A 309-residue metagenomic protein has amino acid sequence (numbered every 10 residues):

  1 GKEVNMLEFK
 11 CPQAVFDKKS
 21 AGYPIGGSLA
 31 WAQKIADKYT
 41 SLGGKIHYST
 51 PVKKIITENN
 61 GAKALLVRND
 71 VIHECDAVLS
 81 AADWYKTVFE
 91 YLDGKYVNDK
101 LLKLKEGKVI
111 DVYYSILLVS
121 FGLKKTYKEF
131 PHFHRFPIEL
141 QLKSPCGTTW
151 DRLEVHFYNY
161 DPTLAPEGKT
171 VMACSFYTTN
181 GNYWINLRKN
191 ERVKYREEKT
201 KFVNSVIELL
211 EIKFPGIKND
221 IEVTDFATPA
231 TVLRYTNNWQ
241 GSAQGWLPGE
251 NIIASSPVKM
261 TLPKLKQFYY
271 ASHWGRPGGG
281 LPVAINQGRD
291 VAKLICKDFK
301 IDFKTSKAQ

Functional and structural regions predicted by a protein language model:
G1-K2, A14, G216-P277: A glycine-rich dinucleotide-binding beta-alpha-beta segment and adjacent secondary-structure elements that constitute
G1-L42, S49, R234-I252: Active-site/ligand-binding neighborhood in enzyme catalytic cores
K45-I46, T50-K63, V67, F226-W239: Beta-rich nucleic-acid/ligand-interaction surfaces
K53-E167: Mid-domain catalytic core of redox enzymes that form a hydrophobic substrate pocket/lid adjacent to a catalytic redox
T57, K297-Q309: Active-site-proximal substrate-binding core of FAD-dependent oxidoreductases
L79, F121, C174, L210 (+3 more regions): Hydrophobic, well-ordered secondary-structure elements that form the walls of internal hydrophobic environments
K124-T231: C-terminal segments that line or cap access tunnels to active or ligand-binding sites in enzymes and enzyme-associated
H273-C296: A conserved FAD-binding loop/helix module that cradles the flavin
